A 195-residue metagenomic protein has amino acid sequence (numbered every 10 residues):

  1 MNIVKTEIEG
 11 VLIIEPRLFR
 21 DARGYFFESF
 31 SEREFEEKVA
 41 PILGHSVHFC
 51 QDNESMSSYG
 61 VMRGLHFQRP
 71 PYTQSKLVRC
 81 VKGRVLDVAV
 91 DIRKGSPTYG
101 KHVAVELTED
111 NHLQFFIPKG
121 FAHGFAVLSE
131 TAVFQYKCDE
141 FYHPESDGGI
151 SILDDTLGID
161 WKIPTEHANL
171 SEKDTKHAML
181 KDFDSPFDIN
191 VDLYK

Functional and structural regions predicted by a protein language model:
M1-D110, T131, C138-K195: Non-catalytic, conserved peripheral segments adjacent to functional cores
L107-T131: Conserved metal-binding segment of the jelly-roll/cupin
